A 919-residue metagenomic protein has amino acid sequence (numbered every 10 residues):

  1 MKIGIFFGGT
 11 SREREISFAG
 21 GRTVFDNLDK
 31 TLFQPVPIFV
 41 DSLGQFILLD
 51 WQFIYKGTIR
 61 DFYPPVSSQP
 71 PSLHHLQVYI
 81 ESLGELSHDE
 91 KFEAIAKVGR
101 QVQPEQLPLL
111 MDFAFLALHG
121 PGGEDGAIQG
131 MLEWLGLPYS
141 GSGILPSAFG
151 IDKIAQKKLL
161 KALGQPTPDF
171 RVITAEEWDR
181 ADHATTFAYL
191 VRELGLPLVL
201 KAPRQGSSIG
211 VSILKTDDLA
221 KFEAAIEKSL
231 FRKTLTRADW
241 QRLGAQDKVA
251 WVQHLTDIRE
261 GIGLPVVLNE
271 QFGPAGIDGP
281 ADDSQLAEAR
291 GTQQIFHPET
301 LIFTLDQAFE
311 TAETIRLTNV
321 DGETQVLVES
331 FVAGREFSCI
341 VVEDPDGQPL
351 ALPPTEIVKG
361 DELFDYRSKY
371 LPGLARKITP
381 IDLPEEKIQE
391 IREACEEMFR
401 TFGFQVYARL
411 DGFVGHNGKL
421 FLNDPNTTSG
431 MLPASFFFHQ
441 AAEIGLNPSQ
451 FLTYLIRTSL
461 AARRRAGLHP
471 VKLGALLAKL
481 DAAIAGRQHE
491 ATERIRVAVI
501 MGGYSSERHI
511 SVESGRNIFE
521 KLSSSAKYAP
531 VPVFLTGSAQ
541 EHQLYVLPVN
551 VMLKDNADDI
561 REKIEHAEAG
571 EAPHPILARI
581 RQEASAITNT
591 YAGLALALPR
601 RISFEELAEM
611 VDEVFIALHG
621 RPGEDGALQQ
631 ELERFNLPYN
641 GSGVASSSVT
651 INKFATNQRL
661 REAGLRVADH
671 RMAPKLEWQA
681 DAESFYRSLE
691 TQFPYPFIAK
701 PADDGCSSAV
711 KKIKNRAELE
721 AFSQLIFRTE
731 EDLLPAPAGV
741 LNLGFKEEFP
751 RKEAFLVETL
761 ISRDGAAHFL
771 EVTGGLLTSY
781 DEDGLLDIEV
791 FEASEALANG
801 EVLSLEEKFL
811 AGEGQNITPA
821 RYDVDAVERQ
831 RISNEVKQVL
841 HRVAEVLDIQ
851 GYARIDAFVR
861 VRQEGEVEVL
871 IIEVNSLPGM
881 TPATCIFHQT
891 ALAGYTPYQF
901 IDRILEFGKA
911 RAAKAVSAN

Functional and structural regions predicted by a protein language model:
M1, F6-T10, K30, R316 (+12 more regions): ATP-dependent carboxylate activation and anion-phosphoryl transfer catalytic cores that bind Mg-ATP to form
M1-Q165, V172-A188, E393, T453-Y454 (+8 more regions): ATP-binding N-terminal substructure of ATP-dependent carboxylate-amine bond-forming enzymes
R22-T23, E227, E396, R516-N517 (+3 more regions): Solvent-exposed alpha-helix faces
Q129, E133-S212, L235-A238, R242 (+8 more regions): A conserved helix-loop-beta module that forms one wall/lid of the active-site cleft in ATP-utilizing catalytic domains
I173, V211-D217, V341-D344, G415 (+7 more regions): Short beta-strand-to-turn element immediately C-terminal to the catalytic PLP-Schiff-base lysine in fold type I
F187-L196, V320, R487-I495, Y686-Y695 (+1 more regions): Nucleotide-sugar donor-binding and catalytic loop/hinge architecture of NDP-sugar-dependent glycosyltransferases
L219-K377, D382-L383, K419-L420, R716-P819 (+4 more regions): Phosphate-binding site of ATP-dependent enzymes
